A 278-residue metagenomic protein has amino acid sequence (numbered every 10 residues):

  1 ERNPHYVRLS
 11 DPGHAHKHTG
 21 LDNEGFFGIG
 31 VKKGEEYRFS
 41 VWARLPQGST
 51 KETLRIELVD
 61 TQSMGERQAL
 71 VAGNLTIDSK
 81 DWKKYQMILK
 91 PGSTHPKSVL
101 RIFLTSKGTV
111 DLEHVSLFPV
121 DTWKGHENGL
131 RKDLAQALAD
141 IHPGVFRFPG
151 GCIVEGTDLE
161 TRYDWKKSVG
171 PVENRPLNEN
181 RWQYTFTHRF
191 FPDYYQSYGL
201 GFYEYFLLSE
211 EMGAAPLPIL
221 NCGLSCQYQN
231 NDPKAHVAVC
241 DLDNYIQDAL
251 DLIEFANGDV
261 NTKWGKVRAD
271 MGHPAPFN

Functional and structural regions predicted by a protein language model:
E1-R2, S98, G129-D133, G199-Y205 (+1 more regions): Alpha-helical scaffolding within the catalytic cores of extracellular/periplasmic polymer-degrading hydrolases
E1-S197, A215-L217, D232-D243: Extracellular and organelle-lumenal recognition/adhesion modules and their flexible linkers in secreted
G28-K32, A137, L207-L208, M212 (+1 more regions): Surface-exposed acidic, glycine-flexible loop patches that form ligand/cofactor-binding and adhesion interfaces
Q47-G48, M64-E66, S93-H95, E211-M212 (+2 more regions): Secondary-structure transition/capping motifs at alpha-helix termini and the adjoining loop/turn into the next element
F103-T105, E113-H114, P119, P149-C152 (+3 more regions): Active-site groove signature of glycoside hydrolases
Y198, F202-L207, E211-G213, L220-D259 (+2 more regions): Catalytic-domain carbohydrate-binding cleft regions of carbohydrate-active enzymes
